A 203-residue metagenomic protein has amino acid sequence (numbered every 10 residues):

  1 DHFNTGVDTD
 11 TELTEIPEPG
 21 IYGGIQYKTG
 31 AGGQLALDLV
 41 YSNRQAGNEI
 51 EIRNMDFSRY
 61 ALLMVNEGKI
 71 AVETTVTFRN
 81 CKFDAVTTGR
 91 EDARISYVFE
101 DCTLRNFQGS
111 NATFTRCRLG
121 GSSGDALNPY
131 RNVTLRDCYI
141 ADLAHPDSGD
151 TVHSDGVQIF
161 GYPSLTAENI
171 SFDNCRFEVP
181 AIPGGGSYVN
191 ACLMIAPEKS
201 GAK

Functional and structural regions predicted by a protein language model:
D1-E51: Extracellular "leader-to-stem" segments immediately downstream of a signal peptide or signal-anchor in secreted/lumenal
F3-D10, A144-D147, T166, A181: Post-signal peptide N-terminal regions of Sec-secreted extracellular proteins
T9-D10, G32-S42, R59-K69, N80-R94 (+4 more regions): Extracellular beta-strand/beta-solenoid scaffold signature
I21-Y22, I50-I52, E73-F78, R94-F99 (+4 more regions): All-beta strand scaffolds that present successive hydrophobic residues in beta-strands
N111-F114, G124, N132, S154 (+2 more regions): Extracellular structured ligand-interaction cores
P163-L165, I170, E178: Short helix-loop boundary/capping segments
